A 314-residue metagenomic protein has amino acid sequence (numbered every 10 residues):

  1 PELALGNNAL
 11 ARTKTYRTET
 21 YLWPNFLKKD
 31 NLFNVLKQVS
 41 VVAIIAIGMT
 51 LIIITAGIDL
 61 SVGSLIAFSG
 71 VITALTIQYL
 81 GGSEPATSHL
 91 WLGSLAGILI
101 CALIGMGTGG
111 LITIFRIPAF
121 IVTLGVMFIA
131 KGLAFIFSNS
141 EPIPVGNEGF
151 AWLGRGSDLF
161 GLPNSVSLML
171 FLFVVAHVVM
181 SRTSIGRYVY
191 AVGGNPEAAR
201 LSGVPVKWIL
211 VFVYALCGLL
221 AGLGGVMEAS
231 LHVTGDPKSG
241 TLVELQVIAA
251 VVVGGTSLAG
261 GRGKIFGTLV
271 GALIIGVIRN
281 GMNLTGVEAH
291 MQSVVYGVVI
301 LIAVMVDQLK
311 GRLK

Functional and structural regions predicted by a protein language model:
P1, Y16-R17, G48-T50, I98-C101 (+6 more regions): Hydrophobic core segments of alpha-helical transmembrane domains in multi-pass membrane transport and ion-translocation
P1-A11, L201, P205-W208, M282-K314: Cytosolic-side transmembrane-helix boundaries in multi-pass membrane proteins
P1-I44, G82-L92: Membrane-interfacial amphipathic/re-entrant helices at transmembrane-helix boundaries
T55-G57, S61-M106: Membrane-embedded helix boundary and interhelical linker motif in transport proteins
T55-I58, P85, I100-P144, V179-S184 (+2 more regions): Short loop segments and helix-boundary regions at transmembrane helix junctions of multi-pass inner-membrane proteins
H89-W91, I104-T108, G161-G235: Helix-loop-helix "hairpin" substructures at the membrane interface of multi-pass membrane proteins
F120-T183, I209-F212, L231-G240, V287 (+1 more regions): Transmembrane helix-bundle core of multi-pass membrane transporters and related energy-transducing complexes
A221, L231-G297: Transmembrane alpha-helical segments in multi-pass inner-membrane proteins
